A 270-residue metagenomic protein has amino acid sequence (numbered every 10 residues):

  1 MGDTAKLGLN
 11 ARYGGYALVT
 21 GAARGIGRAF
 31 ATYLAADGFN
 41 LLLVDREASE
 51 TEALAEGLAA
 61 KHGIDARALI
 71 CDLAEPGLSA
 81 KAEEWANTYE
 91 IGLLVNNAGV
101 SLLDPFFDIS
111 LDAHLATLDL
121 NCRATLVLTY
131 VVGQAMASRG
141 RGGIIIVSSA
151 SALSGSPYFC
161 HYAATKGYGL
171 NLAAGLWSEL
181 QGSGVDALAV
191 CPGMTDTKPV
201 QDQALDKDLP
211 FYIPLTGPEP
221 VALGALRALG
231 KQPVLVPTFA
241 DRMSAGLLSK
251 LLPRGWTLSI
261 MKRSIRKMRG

Functional and structural regions predicted by a protein language model:
Y16, A23-R24: Conserved glycine-rich cofactor-binding loop
D37-A53: Conserved glycine-rich Rossmann-like NAD(P)H-binding loop of the short-chain dehydrogenase/reductase
N97-L102: Conserved NAD(P)H cofactor-binding loop of Rossmann-fold oxidoreductase domains
P105-F106, A113-L118: Substrate-binding pocket helix/loop in short-chain dehydrogenase/reductase
T129, T165: Active-site helix of classical SDR
S149: Residue(s) in the substrate-gating loop at a strand-loop-helix junction that position the organic substrate next
A189, L209-G246: C-terminal helical subdomain
